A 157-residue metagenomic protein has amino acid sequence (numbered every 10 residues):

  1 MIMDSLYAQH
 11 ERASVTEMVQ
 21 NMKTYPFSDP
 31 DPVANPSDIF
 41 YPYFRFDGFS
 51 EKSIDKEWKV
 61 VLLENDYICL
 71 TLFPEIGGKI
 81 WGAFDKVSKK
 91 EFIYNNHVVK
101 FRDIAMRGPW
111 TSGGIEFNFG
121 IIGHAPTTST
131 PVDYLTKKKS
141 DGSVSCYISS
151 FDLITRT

Functional and structural regions predicted by a protein language model:
I2-P36, V60-P131: Acidic-aromatic substrate-binding/catalytic surfaces of carbohydrate-active enzymes
P30-K56, V60-E64, G114-T157: Extended, loop-rich substrate-binding clefts of extracytoplasmic carbohydrate-active enzymes
